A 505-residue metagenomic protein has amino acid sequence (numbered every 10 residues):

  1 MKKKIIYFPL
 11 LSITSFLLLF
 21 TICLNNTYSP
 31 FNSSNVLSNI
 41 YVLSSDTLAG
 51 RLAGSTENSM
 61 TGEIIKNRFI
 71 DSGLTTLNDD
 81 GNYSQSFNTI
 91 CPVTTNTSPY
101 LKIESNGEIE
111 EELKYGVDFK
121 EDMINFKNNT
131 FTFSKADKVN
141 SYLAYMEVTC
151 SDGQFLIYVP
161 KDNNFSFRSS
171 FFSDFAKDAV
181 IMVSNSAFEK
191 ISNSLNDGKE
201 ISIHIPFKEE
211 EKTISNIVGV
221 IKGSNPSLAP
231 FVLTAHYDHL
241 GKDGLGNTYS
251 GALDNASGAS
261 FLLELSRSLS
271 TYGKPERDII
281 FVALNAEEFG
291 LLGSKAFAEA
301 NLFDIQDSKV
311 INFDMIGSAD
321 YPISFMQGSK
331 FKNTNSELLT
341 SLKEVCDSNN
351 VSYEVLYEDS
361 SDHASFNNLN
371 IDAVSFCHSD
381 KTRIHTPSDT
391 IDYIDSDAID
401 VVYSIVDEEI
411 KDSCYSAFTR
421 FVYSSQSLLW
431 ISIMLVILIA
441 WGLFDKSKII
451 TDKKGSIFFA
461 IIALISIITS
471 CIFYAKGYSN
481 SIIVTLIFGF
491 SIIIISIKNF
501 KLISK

Functional and structural regions predicted by a protein language model:
K2-I6, V422-K505: Alpha-helical transmembrane segments of integral membrane proteins
K4-T76, F167-S170, I221-K222: N-terminal hydrophobic or amphipathic helices/low-complexity stretches enriched in small/hydrophobic/Pro/Gly
N25-P30, D46-T56, D71, N129-K138 (+8 more regions): Second-shell loop/turn segments in exported
R51-G153: Noncatalytic luminal/extracellular "stalk/propeptide" segments of secretory-pathway proteins
I109-A144, V148-S151, N196, L228-T271: Active-site metal-coordination/substrate-binding segment of hydrolases, especially metallo-dependent peptidases
F167-S250, E276: Soluble metallo-hydrolase cores and metallopeptidase-like ectodomains found primarily in the secretory/periplasmic
N185, T213-N216, G241, G246-K332: Acidic/histidine-rich catalytic neighborhood of metal-dependent amide-processing enzymes
I316-G442: Active-site-adjacent substrate-binding region of metalloamidase/peptidase-like peptide-processing proteins
